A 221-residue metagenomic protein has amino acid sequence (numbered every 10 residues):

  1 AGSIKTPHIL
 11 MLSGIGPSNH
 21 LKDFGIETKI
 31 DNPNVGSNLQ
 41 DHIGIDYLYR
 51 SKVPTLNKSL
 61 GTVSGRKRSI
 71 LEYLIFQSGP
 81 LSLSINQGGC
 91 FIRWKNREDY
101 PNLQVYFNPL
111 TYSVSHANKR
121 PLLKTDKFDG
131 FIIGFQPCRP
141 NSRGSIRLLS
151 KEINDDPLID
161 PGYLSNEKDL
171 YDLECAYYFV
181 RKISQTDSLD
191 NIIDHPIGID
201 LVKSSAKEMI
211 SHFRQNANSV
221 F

Functional and structural regions predicted by a protein language model:
A1-K5, D155, F221: Short intrinsically disordered, low-complexity coil segments enriched in acidic
G2-I15, F24, N38, D129-G130 (+1 more regions): Active-site substrate-recognition segment that forms the wall of the catalytic cavity or substrate channel
T6-D126, K182-S188, E208, Q215-F221: Mid-to-C-terminal "cap/lid" subdomains and adjacent gly/pro-rich loops that border and regulate access to redox
M11, P80-L81, N166-Y177, K203-A206: Generic detection of long, well-ordered alpha-helical segments
S18, G36, Q87, R143-S145 (+3 more regions): A generic alpha-helix preference that emphasizes hydrophobic side chains
K58, S78, Q136, K168 (+1 more regions): A general boundary/transition motif marking the beginning of the first structured unit of a protein
F91-K95, N108-S113, D129-I193: C-terminal segments that line or cap access tunnels to active or ligand-binding sites in enzymes and enzyme-associated
L189-H212: Cytochrome P450 fold signature focused on the C-terminal beta-domain
